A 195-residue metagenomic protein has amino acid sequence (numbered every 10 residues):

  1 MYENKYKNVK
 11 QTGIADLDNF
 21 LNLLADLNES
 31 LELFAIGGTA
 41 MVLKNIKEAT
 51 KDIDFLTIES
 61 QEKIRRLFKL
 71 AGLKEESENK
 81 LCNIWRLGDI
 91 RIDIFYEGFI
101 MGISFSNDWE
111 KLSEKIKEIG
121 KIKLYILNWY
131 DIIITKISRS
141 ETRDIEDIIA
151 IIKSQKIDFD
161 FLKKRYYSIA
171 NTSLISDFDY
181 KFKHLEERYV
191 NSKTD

Functional and structural regions predicted by a protein language model:
M1-D195: Compositionally biased terminal segments of proteins
